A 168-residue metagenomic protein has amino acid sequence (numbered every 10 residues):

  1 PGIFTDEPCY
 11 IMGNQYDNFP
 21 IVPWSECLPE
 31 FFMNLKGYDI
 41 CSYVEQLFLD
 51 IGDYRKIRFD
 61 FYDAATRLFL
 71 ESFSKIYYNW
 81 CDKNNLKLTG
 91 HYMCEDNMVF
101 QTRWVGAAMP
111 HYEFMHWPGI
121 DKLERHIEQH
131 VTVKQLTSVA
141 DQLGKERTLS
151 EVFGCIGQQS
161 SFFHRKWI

Functional and structural regions predicted by a protein language model:
P1-W80, N85-A108: Polysaccharide-binding and catalytic clefts of secreted carbohydrate-active enzymes
S72, N84-I168: Hydrophobic targeting/anchoring helices
